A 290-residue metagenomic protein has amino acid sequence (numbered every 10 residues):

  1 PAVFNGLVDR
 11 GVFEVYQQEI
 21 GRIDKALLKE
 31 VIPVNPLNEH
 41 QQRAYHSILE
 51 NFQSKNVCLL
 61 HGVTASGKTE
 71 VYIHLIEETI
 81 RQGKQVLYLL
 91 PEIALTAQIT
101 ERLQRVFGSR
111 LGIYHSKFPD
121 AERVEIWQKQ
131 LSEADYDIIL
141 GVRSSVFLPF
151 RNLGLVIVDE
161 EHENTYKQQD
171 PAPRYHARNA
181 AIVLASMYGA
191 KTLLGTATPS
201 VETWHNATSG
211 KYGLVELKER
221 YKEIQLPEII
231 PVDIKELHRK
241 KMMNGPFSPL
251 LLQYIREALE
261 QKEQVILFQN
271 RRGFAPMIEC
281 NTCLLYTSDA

Functional and structural regions predicted by a protein language model:
P1-S66, E70-L90: Pre-Walker A segment
V86-E101: Conserved Walker A/P-loop ATP-binding site and its immediately adjacent core in helicase/helicase-like ATPase domains
I93, I113-V124, V142-S145: Conserved helicase motor
Q98-K117: Conserved helix-turn-beta segment of the N-terminal RecA-like "Helicase ATP-binding" lobe in SF1/SF2 helicases
P119-I139: Conserved motor-coupling elements within RecA-like helicase/translocase cores
K167-I224: Post-DEXD/H (motif II) to motif III coupling segment of the RecA-like Helicase ATP-binding lobe
T203-W204, K211-R271: Conserved interdomain linker/interface between the two RecA-like ATPase lobes of SF2 helicase motors
Y286-A290: Conserved small/polar residues in nucleotide/adenosyl-binding loops
